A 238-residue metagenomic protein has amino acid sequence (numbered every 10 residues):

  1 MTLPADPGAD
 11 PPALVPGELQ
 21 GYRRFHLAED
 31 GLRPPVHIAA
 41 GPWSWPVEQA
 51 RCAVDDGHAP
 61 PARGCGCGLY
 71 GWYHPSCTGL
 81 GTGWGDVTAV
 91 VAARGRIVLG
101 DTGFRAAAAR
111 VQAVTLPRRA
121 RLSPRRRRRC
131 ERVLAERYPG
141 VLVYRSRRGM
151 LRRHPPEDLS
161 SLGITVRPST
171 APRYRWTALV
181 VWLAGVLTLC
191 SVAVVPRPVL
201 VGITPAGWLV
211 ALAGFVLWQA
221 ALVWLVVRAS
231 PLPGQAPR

Functional and structural regions predicted by a protein language model:
M1-E48: N-terminal "first-domain core" detector
A39-R63: Short aromatic-glycine-(Arg/Gly/Cys) micro-motifs in beta-strand/loop hairpins
D56-R126, E131: ADP-ribosyltransferase catalytic core
L134-A135, V141-Y144, G149-G163: Extended, hydrophilic extramembrane loops/domains of integral membrane proteins
P155-G185: Cytosolic-side membrane-insertion boundary helix
W176-P198, V210-Q219: Canonical alpha-helical transmembrane segments of integral membrane proteins
V199-P205: Extracellular/periplasmic helix-loop-helix junctions in multi-pass membrane proteins
V216-P237: Membrane-helix interfacial anchor on the cytosolic side
